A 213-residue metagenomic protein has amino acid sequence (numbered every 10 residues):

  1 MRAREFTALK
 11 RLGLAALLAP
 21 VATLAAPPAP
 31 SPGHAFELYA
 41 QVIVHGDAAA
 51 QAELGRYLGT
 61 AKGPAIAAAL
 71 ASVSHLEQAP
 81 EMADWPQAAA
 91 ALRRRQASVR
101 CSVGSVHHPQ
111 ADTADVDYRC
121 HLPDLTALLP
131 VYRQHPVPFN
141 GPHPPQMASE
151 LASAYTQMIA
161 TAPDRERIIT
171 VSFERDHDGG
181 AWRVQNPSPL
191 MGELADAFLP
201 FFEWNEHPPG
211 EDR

Functional and structural regions predicted by a protein language model:
R2-G13: Bacterial N-terminal signal peptides that target proteins for export
P20-A22, A26: N-terminal signal peptide c-region/cleavage motif recognized by signal peptidases
A26-R95: Core segments of small alpha/beta cavity-forming domains
S74-Q146, G210-R213: Surface-exposed, charged secondary-structure patches
R133-R213: Low-complexity, intrinsically disordered terminal/linker segments enriched in charged and Gly/Pro repeats
